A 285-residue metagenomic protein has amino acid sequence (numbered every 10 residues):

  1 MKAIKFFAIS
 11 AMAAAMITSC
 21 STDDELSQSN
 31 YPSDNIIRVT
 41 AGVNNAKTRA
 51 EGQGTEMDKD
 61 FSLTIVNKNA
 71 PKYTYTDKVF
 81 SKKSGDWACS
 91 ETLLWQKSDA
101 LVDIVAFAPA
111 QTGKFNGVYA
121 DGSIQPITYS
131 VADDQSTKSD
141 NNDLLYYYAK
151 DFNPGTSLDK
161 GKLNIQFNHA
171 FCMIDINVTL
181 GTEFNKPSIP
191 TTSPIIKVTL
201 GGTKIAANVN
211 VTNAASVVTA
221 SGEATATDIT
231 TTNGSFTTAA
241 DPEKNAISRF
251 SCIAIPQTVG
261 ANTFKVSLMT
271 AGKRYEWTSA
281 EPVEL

Functional and structural regions predicted by a protein language model:
K2-L285: Sec-type signal peptide cleavage vicinity
